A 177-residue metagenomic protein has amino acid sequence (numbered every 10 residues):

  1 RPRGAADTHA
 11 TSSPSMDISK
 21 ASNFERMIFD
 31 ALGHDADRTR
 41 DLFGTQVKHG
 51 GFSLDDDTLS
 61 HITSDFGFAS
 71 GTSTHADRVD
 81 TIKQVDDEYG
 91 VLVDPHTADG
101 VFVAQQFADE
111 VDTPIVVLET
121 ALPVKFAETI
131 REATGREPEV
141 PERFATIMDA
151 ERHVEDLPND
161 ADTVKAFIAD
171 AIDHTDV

Functional and structural regions predicted by a protein language model:
R1-V177: PLP-dependent amino-acid enzyme catalytic core
